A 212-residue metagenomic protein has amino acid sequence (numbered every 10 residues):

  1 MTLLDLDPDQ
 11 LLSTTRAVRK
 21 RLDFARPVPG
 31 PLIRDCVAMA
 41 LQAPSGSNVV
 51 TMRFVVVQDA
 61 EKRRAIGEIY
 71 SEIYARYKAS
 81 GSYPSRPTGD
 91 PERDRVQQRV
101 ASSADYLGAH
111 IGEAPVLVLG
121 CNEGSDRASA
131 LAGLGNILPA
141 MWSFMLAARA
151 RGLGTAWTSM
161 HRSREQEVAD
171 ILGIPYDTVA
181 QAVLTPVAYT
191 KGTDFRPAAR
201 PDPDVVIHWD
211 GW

Functional and structural regions predicted by a protein language model:
M1-P27, P31-D35, M39: N-terminal targeting/leader regions
T2-L4, T14-K20, A180-W212: C-terminal helix-cap and adjacent tail motif
A38-A40, V116-I171: Small-aliphatic-rich amphipathic alpha-helix that forms the alpha element of a beta-alpha
M39-Q42, S102-D105, V168-I171, K191-D194: Glycine-rich, charged/polar anion/phosphate-binding loops that engage phosphate groups from diverse ligands
A43-V49: Glycine-rich phosphate/pyrophosphate-binding beta-alpha loops
T51-M52, A114-L117, Q181-A182: Short, surface-exposed beta-edge/turn micro-motifs
V56-I137: Glycine/small-residue-rich phosphate/adenosyl-binding loop
A75-P87, L172-P197: A glycine-rich helix N-cap at a beta->alpha junction
